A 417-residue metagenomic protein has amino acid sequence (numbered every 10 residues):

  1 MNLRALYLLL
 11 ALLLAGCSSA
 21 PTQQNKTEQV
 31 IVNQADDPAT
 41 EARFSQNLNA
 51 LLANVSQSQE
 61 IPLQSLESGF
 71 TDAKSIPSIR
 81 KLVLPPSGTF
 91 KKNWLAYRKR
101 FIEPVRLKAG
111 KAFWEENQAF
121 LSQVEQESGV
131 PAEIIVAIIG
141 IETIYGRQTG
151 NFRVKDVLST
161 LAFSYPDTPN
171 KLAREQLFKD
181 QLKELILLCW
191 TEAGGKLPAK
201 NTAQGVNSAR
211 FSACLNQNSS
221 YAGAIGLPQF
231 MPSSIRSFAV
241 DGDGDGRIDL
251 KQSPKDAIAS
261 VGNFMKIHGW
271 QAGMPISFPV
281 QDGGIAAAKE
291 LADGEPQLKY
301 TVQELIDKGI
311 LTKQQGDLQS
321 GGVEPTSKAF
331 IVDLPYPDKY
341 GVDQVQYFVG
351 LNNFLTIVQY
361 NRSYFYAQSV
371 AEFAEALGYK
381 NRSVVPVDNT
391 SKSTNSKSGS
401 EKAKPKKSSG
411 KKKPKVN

Functional and structural regions predicted by a protein language model:
N2-A11: Sec-dependent signal peptide recognition, specifically the positively charged N-region followed immediately by
L14-G16: C-terminal motif of bacterial Sec signal peptides marking the signal peptidase cleavage site
A20-E116, S122-E125: An acidic, Gly/Ser/Thr/Pro-rich helix-cap/linker signature
P38, S45-A50, N54-S75, K81 (+3 more regions): A contiguous strand-loop segment
L51-Q64, G69-I76, P104, Q123-P131 (+9 more regions): Structured segments of extracytoplasmic/periplasmic soluble domains in secreted or envelope-associated proteins
W94-S260: Acidic/His-rich structured neighborhood in mature extracellular/periplasmic domains
F211-F330: Flexible, glycine-rich surface segments
G283-N417: C-terminal soluble interaction/assembly domains
